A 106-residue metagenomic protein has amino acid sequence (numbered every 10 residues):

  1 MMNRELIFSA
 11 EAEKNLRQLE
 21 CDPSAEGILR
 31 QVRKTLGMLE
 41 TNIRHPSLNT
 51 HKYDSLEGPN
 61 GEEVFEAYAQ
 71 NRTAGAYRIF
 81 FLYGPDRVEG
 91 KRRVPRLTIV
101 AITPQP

Functional and structural regions predicted by a protein language model:
M1-E5, C21-P23, L56, N60-P106: Enriched for short, Lys/Arg-rich terminal
M1-M38: Arg/Lys-rich, positively charged N-terminal/basic patches that mediate binding to nucleic acids
E11, Q31, H45-L48, E89 (+1 more regions): Short, functionally important structural connectors and interaction interfaces within domains
K14, P46, P104: Active-site micro-motifs of SAM-dependent methyltransferase domains
M38-T41, H45-P46: Short, contiguous, well-structured surface segments enriched in hydrophobic/aromatic residues
S47-S55: Short, charged early-sequence alpha-helical segments and their helix-coil boundaries
